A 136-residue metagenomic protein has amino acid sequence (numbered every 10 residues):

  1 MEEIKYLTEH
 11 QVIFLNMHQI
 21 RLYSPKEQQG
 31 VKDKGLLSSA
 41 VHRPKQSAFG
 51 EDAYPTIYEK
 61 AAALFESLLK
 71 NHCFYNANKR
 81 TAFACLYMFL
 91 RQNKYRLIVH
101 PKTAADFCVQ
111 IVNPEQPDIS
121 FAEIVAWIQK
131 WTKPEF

Functional and structural regions predicted by a protein language model:
M1-F136: FIC/Doc superfamily catalytic core
